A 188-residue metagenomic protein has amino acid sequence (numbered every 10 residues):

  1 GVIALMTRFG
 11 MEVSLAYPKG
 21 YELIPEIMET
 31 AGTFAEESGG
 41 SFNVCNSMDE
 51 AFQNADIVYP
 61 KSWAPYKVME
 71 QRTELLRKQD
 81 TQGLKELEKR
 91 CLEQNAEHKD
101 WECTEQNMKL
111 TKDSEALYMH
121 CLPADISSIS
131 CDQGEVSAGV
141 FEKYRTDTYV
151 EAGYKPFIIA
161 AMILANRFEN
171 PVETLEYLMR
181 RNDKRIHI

Functional and structural regions predicted by a protein language model:
G1, L23-E26, N46, Q53 (+3 more regions): Conserved active-site and cofactor/substrate-binding residues in soluble primary-metabolism enzymes
G1-E74, K78: Glycine-rich phosphate/diphosphate-binding loop of Rossmann-like nucleotide-binding domains
L5, N107, G139-V140: Hydrophobic/aromatic ligand-binding patch that stacks against planar heteroaromatic rings of cofactors or nucleotides
S14, S38-F42, M69, Q82-K85 (+2 more regions): Glycine-rich loops and low-complexity Gly/Arg-rich segments that provide flexible linkers or classic glycine-based
A31-F34, N107-M108, M162: Broad structural signal for hydrophobic residues in well-ordered alpha-helices, predominantly aliphatic
C45, Q94-W101, T148-A152: Hydrophobic alpha-helical scaffolding
Q71-D132: ADP-ribose/adenylate-binding Rossmann-like module
T111-I188: Adenosine-phosphate binding glycine-rich loop
